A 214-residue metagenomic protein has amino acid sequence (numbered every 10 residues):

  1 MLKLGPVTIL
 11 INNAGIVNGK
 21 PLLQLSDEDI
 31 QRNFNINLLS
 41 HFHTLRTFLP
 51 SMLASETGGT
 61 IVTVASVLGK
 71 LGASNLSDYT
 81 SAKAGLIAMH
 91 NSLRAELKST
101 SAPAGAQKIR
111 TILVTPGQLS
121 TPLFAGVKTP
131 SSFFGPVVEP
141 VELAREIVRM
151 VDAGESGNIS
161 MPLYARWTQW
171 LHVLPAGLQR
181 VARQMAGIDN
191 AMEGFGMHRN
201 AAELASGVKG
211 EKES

Functional and structural regions predicted by a protein language model:
K3-G5, T47-T57: A short helix-coil junction within the Rossmann-fold of NAD(P)-dependent oxidoreductases
N13-N18: Conserved NAD(P)H cofactor-binding loop of Rossmann-fold oxidoreductase domains
P21-L22, S26-F34: Substrate-binding pocket helix/loop in short-chain dehydrogenase/reductase
L25, G72-T80: Active-site loop-to-helix junction immediately N-terminal to the catalytic Tyr of the SDR YXXXK motif in Rossmann-fold
L45, A82: Active-site helix of classical SDR
S66: Residue(s) in the substrate-gating loop at a strand-loop-helix junction that position the organic substrate next
A95-A165, V173, G177-R180: SDR active-site lid
